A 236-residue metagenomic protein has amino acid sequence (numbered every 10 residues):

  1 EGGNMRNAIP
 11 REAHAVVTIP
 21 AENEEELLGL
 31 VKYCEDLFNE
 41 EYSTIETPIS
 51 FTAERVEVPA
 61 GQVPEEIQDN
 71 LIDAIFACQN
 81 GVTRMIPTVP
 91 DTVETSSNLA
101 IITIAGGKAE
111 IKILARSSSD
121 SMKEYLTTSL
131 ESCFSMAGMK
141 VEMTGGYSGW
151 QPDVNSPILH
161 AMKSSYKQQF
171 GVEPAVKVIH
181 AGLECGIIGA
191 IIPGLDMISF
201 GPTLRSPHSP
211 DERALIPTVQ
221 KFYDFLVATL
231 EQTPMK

Functional and structural regions predicted by a protein language model:
E1-A115: Midchain, well-structured core segments that form catalytic/ion-binding scaffolds
R6-A13, A60-I67, Q151-S164, I187-I191: Short glycine/threonine-rich loop-to-helix capping motif typified by GTGT followed within a few residues by an Asp-Pro
A21, V31-E46, Q79, F134-G138 (+4 more regions): Structural signal for hydrophobic packing residues in well-ordered secondary-structure cores of soluble enzyme domains
L27, M122-K123: Solvent-exposed, non-transmembrane alpha-helical starts
I49-R55, V141, P174-V176: Generic structural signal for residues in well-ordered beta-strands
P87, E94-E110, L114, S165-L230: Zn-dependent metallopeptidase/amidohydrolase metal-coordination segment
Y125-T128: Small-residue-rich helix-loop
F134-Q169: Generic long, charged, amphipathic alpha-helical segments
